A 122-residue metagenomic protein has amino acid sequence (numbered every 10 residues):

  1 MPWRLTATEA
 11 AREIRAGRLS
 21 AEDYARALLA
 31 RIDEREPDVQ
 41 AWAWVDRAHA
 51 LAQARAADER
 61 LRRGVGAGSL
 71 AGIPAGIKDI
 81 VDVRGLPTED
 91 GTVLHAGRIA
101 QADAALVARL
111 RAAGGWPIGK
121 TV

Functional and structural regions predicted by a protein language model:
M1-L51: An N-terminal boundary/leader segment
A7, L61, D103-A104: Generic non-transmembrane alpha-helix signal with a bias for helix starts/N-cap capping motifs
I14-R18, G64, K78: Short acidic-aromatic low-complexity motifs
L19, P37, E59-R62, G115: Generic structural signal for secondary-structure transition and capping sites
R35, D58, V81: N-terminal Rossmann-like NAD(P)+-binding subdomain of aldehyde/semialdehyde dehydrogenases
A48-D58, G114-G115: Long amphipathic alpha-helix in the N-terminal Rossmann-like dinucleotide-binding domain of NAD(P)-dependent
A57-P74: Immediate post-signal peptide segment of exported/extracytoplasmic ligand-binding proteins
L70-V122: Short glycine/serine-rich loop/turn segments
